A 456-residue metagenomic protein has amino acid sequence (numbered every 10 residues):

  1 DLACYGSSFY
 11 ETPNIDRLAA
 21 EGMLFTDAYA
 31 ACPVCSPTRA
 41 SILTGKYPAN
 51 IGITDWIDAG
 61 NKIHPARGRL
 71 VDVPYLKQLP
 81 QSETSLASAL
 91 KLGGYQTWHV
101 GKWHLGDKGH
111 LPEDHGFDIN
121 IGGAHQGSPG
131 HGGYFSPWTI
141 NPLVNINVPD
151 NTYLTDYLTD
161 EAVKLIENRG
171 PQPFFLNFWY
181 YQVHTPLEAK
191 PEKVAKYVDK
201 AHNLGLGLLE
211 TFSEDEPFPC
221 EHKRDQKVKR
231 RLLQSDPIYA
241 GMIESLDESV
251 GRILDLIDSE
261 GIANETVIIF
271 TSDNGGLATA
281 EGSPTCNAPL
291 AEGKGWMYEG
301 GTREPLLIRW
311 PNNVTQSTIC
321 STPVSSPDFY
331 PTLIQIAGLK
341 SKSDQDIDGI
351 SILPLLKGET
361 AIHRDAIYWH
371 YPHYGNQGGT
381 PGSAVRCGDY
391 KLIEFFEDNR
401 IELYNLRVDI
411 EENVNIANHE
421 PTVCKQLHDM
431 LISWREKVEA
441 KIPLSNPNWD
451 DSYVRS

Functional and structural regions predicted by a protein language model:
D1-Y10, T26-A30, T54-W56, H110 (+8 more regions): Active-site-proximal cap/lid insertion segments
L2-S85, A89-L92, I119, H125-P137: Active-site segment of extracytoplasmic enzymes that catalyze sulfate/phosphate-ester chemistry
L24, Q96, K391: Residue-level detector of anion-binding/catalytic polar loops
P37-G45, V73-G109, P137-P171, V183: Active-site-proximal alpha/beta segments of enzymes that process anionic O-linked groups
K91-G94, D258, K357-H363: Basic phosphate/pyrophosphate-binding loop/patch that engages nucleotide-derived ligands
H99, I268-F270, E402: Residue-level marker for buried hydrophobic side chains located in beta-strands that build the well-ordered beta-sheet
D365-W369: WW-domain-binding short linear motifs
